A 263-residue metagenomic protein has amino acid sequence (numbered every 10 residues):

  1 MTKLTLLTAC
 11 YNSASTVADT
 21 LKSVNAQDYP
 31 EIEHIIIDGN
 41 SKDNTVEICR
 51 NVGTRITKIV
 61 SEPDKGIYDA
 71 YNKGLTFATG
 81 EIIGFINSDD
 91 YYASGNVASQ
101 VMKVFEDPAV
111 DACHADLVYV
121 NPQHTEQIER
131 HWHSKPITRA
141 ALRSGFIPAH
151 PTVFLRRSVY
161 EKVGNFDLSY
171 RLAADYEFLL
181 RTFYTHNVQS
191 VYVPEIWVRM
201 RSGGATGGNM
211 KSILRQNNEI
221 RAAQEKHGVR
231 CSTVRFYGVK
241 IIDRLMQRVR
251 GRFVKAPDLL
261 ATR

Functional and structural regions predicted by a protein language model:
M1-S212: Nucleotide-sugar donor-binding/catalytic module of glycosyltransferases that assemble extracellular/cell-envelope
E47, N51, K103, A222 (+2 more regions): Charged/polar, solvent-exposed surface patches and flexible loops
W132, G208-L214, R248-A256: Short, charged low-complexity intrinsically disordered segments located at boundaries of structured domains
E195, G208-V234: Catalytic core of nucleotide-sugar-dependent glycosyltransferases
E225-R263: Membrane-proximal basic amphipathic "stem/tether" segments
